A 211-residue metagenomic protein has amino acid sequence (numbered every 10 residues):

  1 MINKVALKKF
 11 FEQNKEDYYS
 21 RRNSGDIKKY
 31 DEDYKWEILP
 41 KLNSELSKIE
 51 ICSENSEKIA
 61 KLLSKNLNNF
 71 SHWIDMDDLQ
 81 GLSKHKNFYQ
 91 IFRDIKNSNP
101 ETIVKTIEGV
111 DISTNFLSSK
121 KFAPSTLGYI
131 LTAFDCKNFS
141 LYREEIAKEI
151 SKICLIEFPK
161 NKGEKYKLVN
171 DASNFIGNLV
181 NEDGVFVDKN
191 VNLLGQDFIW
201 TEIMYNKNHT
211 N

Functional and structural regions predicted by a protein language model:
M1-K120, D135-N211: An N-terminal alpha-helical hairpin/helix-loop-helix interaction module that forms a charged, gly/pro-flexible surface
T126-L127, I150: Short acidic (Asp/Glu) and glycine-rich catalytic loops that position anionic groups and cofactors
L127-F134: Contiguous, well-ordered alpha-helical segments that form the cores/surfaces of helical PPI scaffolds
